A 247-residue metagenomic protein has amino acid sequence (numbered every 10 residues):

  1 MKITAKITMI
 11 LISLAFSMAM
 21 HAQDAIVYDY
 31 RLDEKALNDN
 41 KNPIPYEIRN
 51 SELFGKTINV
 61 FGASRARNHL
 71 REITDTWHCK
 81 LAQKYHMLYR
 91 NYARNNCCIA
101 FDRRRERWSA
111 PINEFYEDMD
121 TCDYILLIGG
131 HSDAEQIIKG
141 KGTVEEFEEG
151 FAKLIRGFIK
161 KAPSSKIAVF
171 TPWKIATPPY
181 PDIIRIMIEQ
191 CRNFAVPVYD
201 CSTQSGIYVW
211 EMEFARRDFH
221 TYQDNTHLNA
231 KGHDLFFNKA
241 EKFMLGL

Functional and structural regions predicted by a protein language model:
M1-I73, Q83, M119-D120, K160 (+2 more regions): N-terminal secretory targeting modules
G55-V60, R65-V144, P178: Conserved SGNH/GDSL esterase-like catalytic core that processes O-acyl groups on lipids and polysaccharides
W77, P111-F115, F147-L154, I183-M187: A general structural detector for well-ordered alpha-helical segments in enzyme core domains, enriched
L88, Y124, S165-K166, P197: Proline-centered loop/turn at the N-terminus of a beta-strand
Y116-D120, P163-S164, R192: Proline-centered flexible-loop/turn and helix-kink motifs
H131-S132, I155-E189: Active-site segments of SGNH/GDSL-like serine hydrolases that catalyze O-acetyl group transfer/hydrolysis on lipids
K174-L247: Catalytic His-Asp segment of secreted/periplasmic serine-dependent ester chemistry enzymes
